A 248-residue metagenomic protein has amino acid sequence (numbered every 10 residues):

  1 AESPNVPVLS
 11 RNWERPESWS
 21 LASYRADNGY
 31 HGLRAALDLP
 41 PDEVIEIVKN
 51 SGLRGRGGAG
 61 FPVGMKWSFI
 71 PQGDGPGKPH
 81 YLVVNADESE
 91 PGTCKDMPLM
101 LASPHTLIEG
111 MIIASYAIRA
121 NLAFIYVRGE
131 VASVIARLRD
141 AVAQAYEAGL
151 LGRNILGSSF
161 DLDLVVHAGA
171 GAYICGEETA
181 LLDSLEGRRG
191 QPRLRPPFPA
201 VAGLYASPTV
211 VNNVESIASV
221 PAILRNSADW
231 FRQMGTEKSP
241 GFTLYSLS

Functional and structural regions predicted by a protein language model:
A1-S51, A120-I125: Iron-sulfur (Fe-S) cluster-binding modules
P4-N5, P41-D42, N50, P76-H80 (+7 more regions): Short coil/turn connectors at secondary-structure junctions
Y24-H31, N85-D96, P199-L204, S239-S248: Gly-rich Lys/Arg/Thr-decorated short loops/hinges at beta-loop-alpha junctions or inter-strand turns that position
R34-G75, K238, S246: Accessory "access/gating" subregions that flank catalytic or transport cores
V48-I70, E90, A114, G171-D183 (+1 more regions): Conserved phosphate/anionic-ligand binding catalytic regions in large, soluble enzymes, centered on
L82-A102, I118-N121, Y126, A136: A structural-propensity feature for long, helix-poor, extended segments
S103-A117: Histidine-anchored nucleotide/phosphate-binding helix
I135-S248: Hydrophobic alpha-helical positions that pack around
